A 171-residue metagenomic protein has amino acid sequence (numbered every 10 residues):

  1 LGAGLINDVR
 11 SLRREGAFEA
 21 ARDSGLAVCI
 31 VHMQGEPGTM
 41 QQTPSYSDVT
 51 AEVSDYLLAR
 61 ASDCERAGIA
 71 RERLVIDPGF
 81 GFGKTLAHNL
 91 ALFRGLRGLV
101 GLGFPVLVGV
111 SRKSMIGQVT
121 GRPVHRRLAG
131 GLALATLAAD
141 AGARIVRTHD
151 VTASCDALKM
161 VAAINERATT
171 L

Functional and structural regions predicted by a protein language model:
G4-D63, G83-L171: Active-site-adjacent loop and "lid" segments of alpha/beta metabolic enzymes
R60-R73: Phosphate/pyrophosphate-binding loops at sites that engage ATP/ADP/AMP, CoA/4′-phosphopantetheine, polyphosphate
F80: Active-site metal-binding loops of divalent metal-dependent hydrolases
